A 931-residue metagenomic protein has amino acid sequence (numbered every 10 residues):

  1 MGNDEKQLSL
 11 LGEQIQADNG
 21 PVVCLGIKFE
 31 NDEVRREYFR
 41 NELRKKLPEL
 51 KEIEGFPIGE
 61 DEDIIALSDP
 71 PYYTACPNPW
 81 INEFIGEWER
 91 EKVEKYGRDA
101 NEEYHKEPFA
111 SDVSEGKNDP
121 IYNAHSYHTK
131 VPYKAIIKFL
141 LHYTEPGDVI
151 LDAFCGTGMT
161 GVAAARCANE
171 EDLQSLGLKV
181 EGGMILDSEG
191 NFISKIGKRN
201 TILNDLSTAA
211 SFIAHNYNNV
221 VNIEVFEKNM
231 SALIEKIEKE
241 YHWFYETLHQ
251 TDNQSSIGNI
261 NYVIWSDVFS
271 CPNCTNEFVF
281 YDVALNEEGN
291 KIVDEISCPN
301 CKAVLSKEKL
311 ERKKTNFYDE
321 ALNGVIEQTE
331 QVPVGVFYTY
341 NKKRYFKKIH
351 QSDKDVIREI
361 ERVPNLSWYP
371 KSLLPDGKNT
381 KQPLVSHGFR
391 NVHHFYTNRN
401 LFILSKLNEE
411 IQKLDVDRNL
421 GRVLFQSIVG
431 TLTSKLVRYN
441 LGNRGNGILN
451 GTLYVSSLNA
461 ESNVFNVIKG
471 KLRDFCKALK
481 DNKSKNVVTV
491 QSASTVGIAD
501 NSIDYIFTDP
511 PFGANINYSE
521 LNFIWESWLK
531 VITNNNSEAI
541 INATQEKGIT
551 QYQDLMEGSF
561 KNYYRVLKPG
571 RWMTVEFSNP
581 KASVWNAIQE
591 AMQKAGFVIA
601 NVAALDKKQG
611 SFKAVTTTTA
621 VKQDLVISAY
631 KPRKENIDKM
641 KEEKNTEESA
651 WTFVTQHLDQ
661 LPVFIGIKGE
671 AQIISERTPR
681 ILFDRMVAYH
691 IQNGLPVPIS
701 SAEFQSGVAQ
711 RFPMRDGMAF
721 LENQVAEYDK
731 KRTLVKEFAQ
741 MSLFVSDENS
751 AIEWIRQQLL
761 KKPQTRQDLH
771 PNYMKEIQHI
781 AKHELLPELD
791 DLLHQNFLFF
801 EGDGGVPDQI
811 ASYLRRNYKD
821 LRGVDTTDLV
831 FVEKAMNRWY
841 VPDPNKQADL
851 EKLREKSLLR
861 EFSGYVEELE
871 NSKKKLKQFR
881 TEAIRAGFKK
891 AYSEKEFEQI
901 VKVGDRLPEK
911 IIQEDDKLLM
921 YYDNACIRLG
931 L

Functional and structural regions predicted by a protein language model:
M1-Y73: Intrinsically disordered, low-complexity linkers and terminal regions that flank or interleave Cys/His-based
E54-A153, G161-A499, Y518-Q545, S559 (+7 more regions): Nucleic-acid modification enzymes, centered on SAM-dependent nucleic-acid methyltransferases
T157: Conserved SAM/SAH-binding loop
I506-F507: Hydrophobic beta-strand segment of the Class I
Q553-P569, K594: A short glycine-rich, Lys/Arg-flanked "PGG" loop and its adjoining helix->strand segment in the class I
R571-F577: Conserved beta-strand signature within the Rossmann-like core of class I S-adenosyl-L-methionine
